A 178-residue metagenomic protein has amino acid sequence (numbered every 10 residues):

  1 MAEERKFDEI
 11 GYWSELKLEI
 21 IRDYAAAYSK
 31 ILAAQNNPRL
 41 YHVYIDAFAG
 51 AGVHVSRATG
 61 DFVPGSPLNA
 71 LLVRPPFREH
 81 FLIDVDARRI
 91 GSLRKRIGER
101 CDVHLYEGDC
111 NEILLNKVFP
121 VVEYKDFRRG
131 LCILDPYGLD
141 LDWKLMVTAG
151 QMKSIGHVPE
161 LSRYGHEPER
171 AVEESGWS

Functional and structural regions predicted by a protein language model:
M1-S178: Class I S-adenosyl-L-methionine-dependent methyltransferase catalytic core
